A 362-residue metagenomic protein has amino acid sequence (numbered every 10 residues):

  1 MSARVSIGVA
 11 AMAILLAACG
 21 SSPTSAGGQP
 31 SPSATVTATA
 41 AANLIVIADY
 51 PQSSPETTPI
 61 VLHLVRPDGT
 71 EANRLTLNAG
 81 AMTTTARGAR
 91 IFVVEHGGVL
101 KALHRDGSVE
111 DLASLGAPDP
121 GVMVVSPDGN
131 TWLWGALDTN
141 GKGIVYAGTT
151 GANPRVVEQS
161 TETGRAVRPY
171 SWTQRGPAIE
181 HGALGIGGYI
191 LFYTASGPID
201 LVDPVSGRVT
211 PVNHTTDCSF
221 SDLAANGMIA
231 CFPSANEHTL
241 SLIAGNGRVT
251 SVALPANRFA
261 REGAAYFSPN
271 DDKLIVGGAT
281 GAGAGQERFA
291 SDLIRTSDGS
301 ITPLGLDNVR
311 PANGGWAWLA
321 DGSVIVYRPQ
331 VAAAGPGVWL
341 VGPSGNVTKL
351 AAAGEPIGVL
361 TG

Functional and structural regions predicted by a protein language model:
L15-A18: C-terminal motif of bacterial Sec signal peptides marking the signal peptidase cleavage site
P30-N73, A89: An edge-strand/N-cap motif at the start of beta-rich repeat modules
V36-N43, M82-I91, M123-W132, D138 (+5 more regions): Blade-terminus and WD-like Trp-Asp/Gly-His loop motifs, strongest in beta-propeller folds
V46-E56, F92-R105, L133-T139, E180-G197 (+4 more regions): Beta-strand C-termini and the immediately following turn/loop, strongest in propeller blades
P67-G80, D106-D119, T150-G176, D203-C218 (+3 more regions): Multi-bladed beta-propeller domains
T161-A282: Acidic, serine/threonine- and glycine-rich low-complexity intrinsically disordered segments that serve as flexible
F259-L293, D307-A317, I325-R328: Loop/turn-rich, solvent-exposed surfaces of beta-rich toroidal or solenoidal domains
R328-G362: Blade-level signature of beta-propeller repeat domains, shared across WD40, Kelch, NHL, RCC1 and BNR/Asp-box propellers
